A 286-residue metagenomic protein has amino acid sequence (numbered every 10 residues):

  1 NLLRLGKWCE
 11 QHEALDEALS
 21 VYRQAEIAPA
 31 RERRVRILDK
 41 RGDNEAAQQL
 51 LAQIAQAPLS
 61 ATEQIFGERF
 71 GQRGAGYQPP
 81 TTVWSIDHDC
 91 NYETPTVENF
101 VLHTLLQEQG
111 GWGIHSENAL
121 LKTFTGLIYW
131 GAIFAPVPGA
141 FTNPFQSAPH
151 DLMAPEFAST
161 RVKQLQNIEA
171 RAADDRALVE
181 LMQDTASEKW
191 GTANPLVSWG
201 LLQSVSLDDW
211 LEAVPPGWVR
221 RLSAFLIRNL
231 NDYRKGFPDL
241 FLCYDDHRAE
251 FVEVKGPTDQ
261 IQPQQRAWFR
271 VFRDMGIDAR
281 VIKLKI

Functional and structural regions predicted by a protein language model:
N1-G74: Alpha-helical protein-protein interaction scaffolds
E45, Q49-T104, T123: Eukaryotic charged/polar low-complexity linker/IDR segments
P79-I86, V101, L105-L106, V137-R220 (+1 more regions): Solvent-exposed, charged helical/coil patches that constitute nucleic-acid or partner-interaction surfaces
E108-L120: Structural motif
A119-I133: Short, hydrophobic/amphipathic alpha-helical patches that form generic packing surfaces within helical domains
L202-S206, W210-L222, D239-L242, H247-T258 (+1 more regions): Conserved catalytic cores of phosphodiester-cleaving nucleases, focusing on short active-site segments
R248-L284: Basic, amphipathic alpha-helical patches used to engage nucleic acids or provide basic targeting signals, exemplified
